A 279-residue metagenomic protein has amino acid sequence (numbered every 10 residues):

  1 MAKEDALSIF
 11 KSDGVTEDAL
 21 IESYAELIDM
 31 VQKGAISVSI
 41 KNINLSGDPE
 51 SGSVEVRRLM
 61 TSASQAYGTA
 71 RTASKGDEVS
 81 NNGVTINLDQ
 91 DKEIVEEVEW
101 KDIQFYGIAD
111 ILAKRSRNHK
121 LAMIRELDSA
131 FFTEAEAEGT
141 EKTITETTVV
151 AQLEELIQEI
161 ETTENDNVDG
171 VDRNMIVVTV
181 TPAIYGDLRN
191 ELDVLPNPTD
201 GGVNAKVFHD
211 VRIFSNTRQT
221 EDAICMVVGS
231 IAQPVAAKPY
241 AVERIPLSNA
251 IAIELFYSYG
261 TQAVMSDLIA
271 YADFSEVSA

Functional and structural regions predicted by a protein language model:
M1-S37, A237-A279: Protruding loop/beta-arch "assembly-hinge" segments enriched in small, turn-prone residues
E22-D91: Assembly/oligomerization interface modules of large self-assembling protein complexes
Y67-T69, R189-E191, I224-V227, A237-K238 (+1 more regions): Short conserved micro-motifs at the rims of enzyme active sites and ligand-binding pockets
V95-N167, Y271-A279: Alpha-helical scaffold segments that mediate packing/assembly in large oligomeric complexes
E96-K101, V178-I184, D210, T217 (+2 more regions): Helix N-cap / beta->alpha transition motif
A137-V211: Extended, solvent-exposed, turn-rich assembly/linker loops in the middle of proteins
R173-I176, D222, A250: Short, surface-exposed beta-edge/turn micro-motifs
L195, D200-V242: Glycine/small-residue-rich hydrophobic helix-like segments
